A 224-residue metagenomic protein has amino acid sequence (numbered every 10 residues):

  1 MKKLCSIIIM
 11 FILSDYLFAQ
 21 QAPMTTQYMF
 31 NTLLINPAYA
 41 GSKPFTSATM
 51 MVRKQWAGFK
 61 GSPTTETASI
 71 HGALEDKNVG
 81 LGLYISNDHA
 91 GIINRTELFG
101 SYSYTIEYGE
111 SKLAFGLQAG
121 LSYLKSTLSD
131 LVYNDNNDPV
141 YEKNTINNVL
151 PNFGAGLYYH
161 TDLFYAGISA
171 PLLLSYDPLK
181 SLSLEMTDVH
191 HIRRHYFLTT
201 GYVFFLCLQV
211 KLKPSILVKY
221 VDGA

Functional and structural regions predicted by a protein language model:
M1-M24: Bacterial Sec-dependent N-terminal signal peptides
Q20-A224: Subset of outer-membrane beta-barrel
